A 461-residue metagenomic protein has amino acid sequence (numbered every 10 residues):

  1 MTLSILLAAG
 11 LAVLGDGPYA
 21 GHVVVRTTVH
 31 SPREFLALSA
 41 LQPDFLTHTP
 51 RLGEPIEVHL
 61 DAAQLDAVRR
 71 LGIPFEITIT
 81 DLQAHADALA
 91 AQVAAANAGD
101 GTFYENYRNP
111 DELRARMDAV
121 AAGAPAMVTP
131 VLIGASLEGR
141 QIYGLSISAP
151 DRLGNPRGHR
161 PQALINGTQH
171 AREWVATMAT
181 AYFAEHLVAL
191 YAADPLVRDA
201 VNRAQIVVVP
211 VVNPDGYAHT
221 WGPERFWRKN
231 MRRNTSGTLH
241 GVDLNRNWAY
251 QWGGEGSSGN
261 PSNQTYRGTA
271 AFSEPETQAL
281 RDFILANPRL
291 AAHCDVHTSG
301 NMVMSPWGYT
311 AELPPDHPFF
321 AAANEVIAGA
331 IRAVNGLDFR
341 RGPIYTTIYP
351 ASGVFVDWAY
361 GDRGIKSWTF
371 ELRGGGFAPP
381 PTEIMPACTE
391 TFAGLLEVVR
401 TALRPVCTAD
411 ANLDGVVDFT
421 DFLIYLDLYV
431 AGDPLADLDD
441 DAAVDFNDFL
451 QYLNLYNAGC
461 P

Functional and structural regions predicted by a protein language model:
M1-S4: Positively charged n-region of N-terminal signal peptides that target proteins for export
L6-C407: M14 metallocarboxypeptidase catalytic domain recognition
A411-D433, D440-P461: Alpha-helical segments with a strong preference for the paired helices of cellulosomal dockerin domains
